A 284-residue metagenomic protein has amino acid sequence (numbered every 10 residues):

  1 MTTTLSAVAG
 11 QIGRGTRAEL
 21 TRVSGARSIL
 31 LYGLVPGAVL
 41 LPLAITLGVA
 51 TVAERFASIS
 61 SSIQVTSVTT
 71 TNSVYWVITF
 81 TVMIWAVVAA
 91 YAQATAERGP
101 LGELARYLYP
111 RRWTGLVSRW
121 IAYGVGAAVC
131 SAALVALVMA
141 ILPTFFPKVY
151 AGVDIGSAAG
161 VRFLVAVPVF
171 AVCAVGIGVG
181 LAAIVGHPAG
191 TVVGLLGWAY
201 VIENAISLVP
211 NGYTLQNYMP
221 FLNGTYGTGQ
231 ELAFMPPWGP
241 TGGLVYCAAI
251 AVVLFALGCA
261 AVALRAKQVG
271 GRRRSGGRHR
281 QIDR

Functional and structural regions predicted by a protein language model:
T2-S6, Y246-R284: Junction motif at the cytosolic side of a transmembrane helix
T3-A9, R27-A92, L116-G186, V201-N204 (+1 more regions): Secretory targeting signals
A9-R27: A short amphipathic helical element positioned immediately N-terminal to and/or at the very start of a transmembrane
G33, E103, L116, V192-V193: Hydrophobic/aromatic positions within or immediately flanking transmembrane alpha-helices of multi-pass small-molecule
P42-T46, P188-L222: Transmembrane helix segments
A50-R55, E97, L101, I141 (+8 more regions): Membrane-interfacial segments
A86-L108: Transmembrane helix boundary and interhelical loop/hinge segments in multi-pass membrane proteins
Y109-A122, G194: Amphipathic cytosolic juxtamembrane alpha-helices at the membrane-cytosol interface of multi-pass membrane transporters
